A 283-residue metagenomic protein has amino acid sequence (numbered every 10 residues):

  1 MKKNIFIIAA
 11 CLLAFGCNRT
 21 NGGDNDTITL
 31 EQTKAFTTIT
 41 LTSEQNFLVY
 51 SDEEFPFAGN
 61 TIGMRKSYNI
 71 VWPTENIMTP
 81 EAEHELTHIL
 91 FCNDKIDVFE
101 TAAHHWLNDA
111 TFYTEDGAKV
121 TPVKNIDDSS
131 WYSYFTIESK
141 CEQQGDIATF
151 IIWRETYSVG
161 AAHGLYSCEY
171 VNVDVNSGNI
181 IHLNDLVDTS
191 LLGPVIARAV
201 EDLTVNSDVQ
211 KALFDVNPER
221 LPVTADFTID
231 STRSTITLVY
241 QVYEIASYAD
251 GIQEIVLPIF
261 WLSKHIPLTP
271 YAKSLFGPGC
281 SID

Functional and structural regions predicted by a protein language model:
M1-N4, N18-R19: Positively charged n-region of N-terminal signal peptides that target proteins for export
I5-A10: Sec-dependent signal peptide hydrophobic core
L13-G16: C-terminal motif of bacterial Sec signal peptides marking the signal peptidase cleavage site
N18-D283: Compositionally biased intrinsically disordered regions enriched in Thr/Gly
